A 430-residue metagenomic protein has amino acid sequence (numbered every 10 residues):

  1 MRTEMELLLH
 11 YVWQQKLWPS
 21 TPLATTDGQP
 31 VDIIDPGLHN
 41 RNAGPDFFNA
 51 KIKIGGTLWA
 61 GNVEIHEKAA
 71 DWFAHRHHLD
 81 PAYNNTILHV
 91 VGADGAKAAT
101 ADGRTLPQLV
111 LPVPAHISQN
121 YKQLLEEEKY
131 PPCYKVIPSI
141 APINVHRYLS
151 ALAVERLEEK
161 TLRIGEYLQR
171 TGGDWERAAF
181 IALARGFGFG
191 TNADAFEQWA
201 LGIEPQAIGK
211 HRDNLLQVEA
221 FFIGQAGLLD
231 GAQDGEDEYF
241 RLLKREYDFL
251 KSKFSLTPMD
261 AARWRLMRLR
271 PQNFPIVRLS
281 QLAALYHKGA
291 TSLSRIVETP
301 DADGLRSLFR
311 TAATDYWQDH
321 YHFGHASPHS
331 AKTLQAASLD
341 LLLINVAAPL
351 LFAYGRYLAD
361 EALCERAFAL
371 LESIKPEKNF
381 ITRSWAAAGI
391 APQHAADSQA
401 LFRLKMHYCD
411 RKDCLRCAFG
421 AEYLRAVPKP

Functional and structural regions predicted by a protein language model:
M1-L8: Low-complexity, highly charged intrinsically disordered N-terminal segments that act as targeting/localization
Y11-A70, Y83: N-terminal ordered "arm"
I34-P36, P45-A50, A70-H75, G92-A96 (+2 more regions): Short alpha-helical segments and helix-capping/turn motifs at coil-helix boundaries
F48, L58-W59, E64, A70-A98 (+2 more regions): N-terminal accessory interaction module
A69-D71, D94-A96, A115-I117, F189 (+2 more regions): Short loop/turn segments at secondary-structure transitions that flank enzyme active sites
N84-R147: Compact, glycine/acidic-enriched structural inserts
A153-A400, D413: Hydrophobic, aromatic-lined core segments that form the binding pocket/scaffold for planar heteroaromatic ligands
A387-P430: Acidic, carboxylate-rich catalytic segments that either coordinate divalent cations
